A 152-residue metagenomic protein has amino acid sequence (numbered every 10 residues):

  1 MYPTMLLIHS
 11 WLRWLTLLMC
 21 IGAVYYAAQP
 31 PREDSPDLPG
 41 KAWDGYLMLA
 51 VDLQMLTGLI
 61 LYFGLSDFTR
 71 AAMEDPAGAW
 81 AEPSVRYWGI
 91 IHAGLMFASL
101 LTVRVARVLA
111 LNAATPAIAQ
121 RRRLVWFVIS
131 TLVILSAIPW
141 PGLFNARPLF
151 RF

Functional and structural regions predicted by a protein language model:
M1-F152: Membrane-embedded alpha-helical bundles that constitute the cytochrome b-like, heme-associated redox core of multi-pass
